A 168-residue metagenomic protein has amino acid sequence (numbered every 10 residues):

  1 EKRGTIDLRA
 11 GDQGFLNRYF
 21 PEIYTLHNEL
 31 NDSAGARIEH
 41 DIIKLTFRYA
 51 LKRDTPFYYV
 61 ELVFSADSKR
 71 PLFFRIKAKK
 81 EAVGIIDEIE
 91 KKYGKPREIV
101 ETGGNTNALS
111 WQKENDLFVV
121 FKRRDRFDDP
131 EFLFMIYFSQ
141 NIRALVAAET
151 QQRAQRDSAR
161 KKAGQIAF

Functional and structural regions predicted by a protein language model:
E1-A34, P71-F168: Non-cytosolic coordination micro-motifs
N17-P21, T25-L26, S33-F64: Compositionally biased P/S/T/G-rich terminal and signal peptide-adjacent segments that lie outside catalytic cores
F64-L72: Acidic/histidine-rich, surface-exposed loop or edge segments in extracytoplasmic proteins
